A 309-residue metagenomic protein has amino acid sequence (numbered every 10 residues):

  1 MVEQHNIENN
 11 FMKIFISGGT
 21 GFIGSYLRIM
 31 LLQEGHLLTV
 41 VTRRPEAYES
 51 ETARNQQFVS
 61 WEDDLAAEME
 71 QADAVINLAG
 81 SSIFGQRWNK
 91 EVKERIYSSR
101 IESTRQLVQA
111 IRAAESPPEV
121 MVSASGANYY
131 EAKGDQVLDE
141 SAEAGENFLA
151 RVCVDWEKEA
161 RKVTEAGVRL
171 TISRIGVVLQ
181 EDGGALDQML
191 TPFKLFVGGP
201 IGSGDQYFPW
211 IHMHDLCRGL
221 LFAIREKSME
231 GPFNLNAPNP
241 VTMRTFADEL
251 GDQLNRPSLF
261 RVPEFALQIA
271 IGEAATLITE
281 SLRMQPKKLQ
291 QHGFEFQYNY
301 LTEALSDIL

Functional and structural regions predicted by a protein language model:
E3, T276-L309: C-terminal amphipathic/interface module of NAD(P)-dependent oxidoreductases and related NAD-binding regulators
I14-E34: N-terminal Rossmann NAD(P)H-binding glycine-rich loop of SDR-like oxidoreductase domains
A47, N55-S103: NAD(P)H-binding glycine-rich loop region in Rossmannoid oxidoreductase-like domains and their noncatalytic homologs
R105-N147: Conserved Rossmann-fold NAD(P)-dependent oxidoreductase catalytic core, especially the SDR/UDP-sugar
S125, K158-E181: Conserved beta-loop-beta element that borders a ligand/cofactor-binding pocket
A166, L179-Q188, A223-F233: Glycine/proline-rich active-site loop of Rossmann-fold NAD(P)-dependent oxidoreductases
Q188-I211, D215: A conserved pocket-lining segment of Rossmann-fold NAD(P)-dependent short-chain dehydrogenase/reductase
E226-E273, S306: Mid/C-terminal beta-alpha module of Rossmann-like enzyme folds, strongest in SDR-family dehydrogenases/epimerases
